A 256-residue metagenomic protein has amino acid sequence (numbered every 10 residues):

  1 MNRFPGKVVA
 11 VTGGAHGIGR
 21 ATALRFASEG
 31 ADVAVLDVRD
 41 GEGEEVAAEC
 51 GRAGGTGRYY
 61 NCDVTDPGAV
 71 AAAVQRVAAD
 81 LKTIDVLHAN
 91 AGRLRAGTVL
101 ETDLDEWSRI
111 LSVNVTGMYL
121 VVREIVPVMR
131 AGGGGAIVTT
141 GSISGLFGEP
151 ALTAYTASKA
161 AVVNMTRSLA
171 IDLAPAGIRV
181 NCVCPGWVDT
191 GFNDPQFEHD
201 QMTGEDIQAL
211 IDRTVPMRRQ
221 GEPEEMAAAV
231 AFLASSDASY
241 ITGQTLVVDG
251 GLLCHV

Functional and structural regions predicted by a protein language model:
T98-V99, E106-S108, I207, I211: Substrate-binding pocket helix/loop in short-chain dehydrogenase/reductase
L100, F147-T153, P175-A176, R218 (+1 more regions): Active-site loop immediately N-terminal to the catalytic Tyr-X3-Lys motif of short-chain dehydrogenase/reductase
V122, S158, T166: Active-site helix of classical SDR
P127, I171-P175, S239: Alpha-helical segment proximal to the catalytic Tyr-Lys
S142: Residue(s) in the substrate-gating loop at a strand-loop-helix junction that position the organic substrate next
F147, A231, T242-V256: Short C-terminal tail/terminal secondary-structure segment of NAD(P)H-dependent dehydrogenase/reductase domains
C182, E205-D237, I241, G250: C-terminal helical subdomain
